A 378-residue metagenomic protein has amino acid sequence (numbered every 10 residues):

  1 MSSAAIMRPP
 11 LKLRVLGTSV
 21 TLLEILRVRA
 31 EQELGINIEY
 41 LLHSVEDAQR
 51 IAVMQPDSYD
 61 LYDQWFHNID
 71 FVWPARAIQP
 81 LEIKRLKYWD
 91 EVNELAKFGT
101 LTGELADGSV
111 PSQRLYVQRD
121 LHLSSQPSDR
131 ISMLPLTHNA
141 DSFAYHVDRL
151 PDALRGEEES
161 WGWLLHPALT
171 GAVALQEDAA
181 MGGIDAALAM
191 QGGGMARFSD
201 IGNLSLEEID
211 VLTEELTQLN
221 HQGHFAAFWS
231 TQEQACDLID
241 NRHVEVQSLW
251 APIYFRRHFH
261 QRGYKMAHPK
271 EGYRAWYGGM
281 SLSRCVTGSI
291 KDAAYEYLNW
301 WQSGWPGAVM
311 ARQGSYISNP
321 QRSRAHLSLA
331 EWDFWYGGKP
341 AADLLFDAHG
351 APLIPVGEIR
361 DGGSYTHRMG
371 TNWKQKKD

Functional and structural regions predicted by a protein language model:
S2-A77: Early extracytoplasmic/lumenal segment of secretory-pathway proteins
Y40-L41, D60-D63, S142-A144, A172-Q176 (+3 more regions): Structural recognition of the beta-strand scaffold that forms the well-ordered cores of secreted hydrolase catalytic
V72-L81, S128-R130, R256-H268: Ligand-binding "clamshell"
Q79-S230: Extracytoplasmic ligand-binding site segments that recognize negatively charged/polar headgroups
F143-L150, Y277-I290, V309-Q313: A bilobed periplasmic-binding-protein/Venus flytrap-type ligand-binding module shared by bacterial periplasmic
L169-D178, W300-R324: Periplasmic-binding protein-like
H224-T287, H326-E331: Extracytoplasmic/periplasmic substrate-binding proteins
A308-D378: C-terminal capping/gating helix-and-loop segments adjacent to ligand/active sites or protein-protein/ligand interfaces
